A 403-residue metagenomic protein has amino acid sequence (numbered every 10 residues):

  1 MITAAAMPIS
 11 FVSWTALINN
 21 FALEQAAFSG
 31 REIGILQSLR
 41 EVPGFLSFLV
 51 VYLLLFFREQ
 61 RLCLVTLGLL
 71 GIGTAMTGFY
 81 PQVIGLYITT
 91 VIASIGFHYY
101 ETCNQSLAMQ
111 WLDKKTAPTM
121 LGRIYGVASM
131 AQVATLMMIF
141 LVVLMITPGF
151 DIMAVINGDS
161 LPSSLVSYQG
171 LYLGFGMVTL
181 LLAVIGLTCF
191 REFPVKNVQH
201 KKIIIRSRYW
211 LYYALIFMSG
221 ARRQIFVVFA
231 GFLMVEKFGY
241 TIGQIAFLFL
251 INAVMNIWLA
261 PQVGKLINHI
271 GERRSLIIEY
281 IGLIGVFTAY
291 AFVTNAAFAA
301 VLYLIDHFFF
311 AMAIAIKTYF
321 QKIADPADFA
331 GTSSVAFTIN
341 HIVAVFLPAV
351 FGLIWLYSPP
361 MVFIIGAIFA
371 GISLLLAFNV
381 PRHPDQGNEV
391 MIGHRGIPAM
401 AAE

Functional and structural regions predicted by a protein language model:
A16-R31, V228-I245: Short amphipathic helix-loop junctions that connect adjacent transmembrane helices in Major Facilitator Superfamily/SLC
I18, Y99-L112, A311-A324: Intracellular juxtamembrane helix-capping segments at the cytosolic ends of symmetry-related transmembrane helices
S47-E59, V143, L259-G271, W355: Helix-to-loop junctions at the C-terminal end of transmembrane segments in multipass secondary transporters
L62-A75, R274-A289, A367: Structural signature of the two symmetry-related core transmembrane helices
L121-V143, I339-L347: Glycine-rich segments within core transmembrane alpha-helices of 12-TM secondary carriers
I139, V143, T147, G176-V195 (+1 more regions): C-terminal membrane-cytosol helix-exit motif in multi-pass small-molecule transporters
K196-N197, V380-E403: Intrinsic disorder in cytosolic terminal tails and internal cytosolic loops of multi-pass membrane transporters
R273-A313: C-terminal transmembrane helical hairpin of 12-TM major facilitator-type secondary transporters
